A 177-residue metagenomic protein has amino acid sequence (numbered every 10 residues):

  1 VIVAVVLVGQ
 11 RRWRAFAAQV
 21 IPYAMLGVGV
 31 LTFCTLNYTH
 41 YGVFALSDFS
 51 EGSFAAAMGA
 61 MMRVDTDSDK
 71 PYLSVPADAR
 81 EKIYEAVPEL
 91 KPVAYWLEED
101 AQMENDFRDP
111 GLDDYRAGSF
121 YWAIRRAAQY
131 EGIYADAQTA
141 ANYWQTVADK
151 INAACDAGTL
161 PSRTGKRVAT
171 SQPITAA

Functional and structural regions predicted by a protein language model:
V1-L7, D48: Transmembrane-embedded, aromatic-rich helix segments that form part of the hydrophobic channel/pocket engaging
A4, P22-A24, L36: Generic secretory/membrane-interface signal
V8-G9, T39: Hydrophobic residues in alpha-helical segments
Q10-M25: Membrane-interfacial entry segments at the cytosolic side of transmembrane helices
G27-A177: Juxtamembrane membrane-water interface segments immediately following transmembrane helices in multi-pass
